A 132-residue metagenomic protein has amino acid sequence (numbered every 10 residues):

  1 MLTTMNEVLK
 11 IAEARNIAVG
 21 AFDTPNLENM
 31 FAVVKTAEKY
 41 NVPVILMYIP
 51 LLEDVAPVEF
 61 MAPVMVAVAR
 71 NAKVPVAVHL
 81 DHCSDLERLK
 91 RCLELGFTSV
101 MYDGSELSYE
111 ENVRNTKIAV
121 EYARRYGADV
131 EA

Functional and structural regions predicted by a protein language model:
M1-V64, R70-K73: Conserved N-terminal beta1-alpha1 strand-loop-helix module at the mouth
V19-D23, V44-Y48, V76-D81, V100-Y102 (+1 more regions): Hydrophobic faces of well-ordered beta-strands that scaffold small-molecule active sites in alpha/beta enzyme cores
F31, D54-A62, H82-R91, G104-D129: Active-site-adjacent beta->alpha loops and helix N-cap segments on the catalytic face of soluble alpha/beta enzymes
T36, I49-L52, H79, L89-L95 (+2 more regions): Generic hydrophobic/packing signal
Y40-V42, E94-V100: Glycine-enriched alpha-helix->loop->beta-strand junction motifs that scaffold or abut catalytic
N71-V76, L95-T98: Structural recognition of alpha->loop->beta junctions
